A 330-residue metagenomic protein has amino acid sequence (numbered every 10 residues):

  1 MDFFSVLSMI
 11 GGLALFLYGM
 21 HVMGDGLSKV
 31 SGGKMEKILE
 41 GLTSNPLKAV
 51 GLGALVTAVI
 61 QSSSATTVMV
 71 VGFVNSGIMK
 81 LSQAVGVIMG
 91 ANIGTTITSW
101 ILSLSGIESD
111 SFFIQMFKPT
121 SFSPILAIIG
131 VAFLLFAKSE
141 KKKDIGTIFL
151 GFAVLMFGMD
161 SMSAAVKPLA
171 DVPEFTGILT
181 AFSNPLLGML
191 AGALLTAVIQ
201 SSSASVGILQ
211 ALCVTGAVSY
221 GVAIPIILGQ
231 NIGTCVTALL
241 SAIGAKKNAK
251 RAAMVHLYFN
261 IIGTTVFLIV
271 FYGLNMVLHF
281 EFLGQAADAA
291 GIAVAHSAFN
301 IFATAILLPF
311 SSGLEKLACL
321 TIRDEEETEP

Functional and structural regions predicted by a protein language model:
M1-L7, S109-S121, F175-T180, A286 (+1 more regions): Interfacial loop-to-helix junctions that mark the boundaries of transmembrane helices in multi-pass membrane
M1-P46, I145-L194, L212-T215: Helix-loop-helix hairpins and the membrane-proximal interhelical loops of multi-pass alpha-helical transport proteins
M9-H21, G53-T57, I125-A137, L150-M162 (+3 more regions): Hydrophobic core segments of alpha-helical transmembrane domains in multi-pass membrane transport and ion-translocation
M20-K29, V70-I78, I129-K143, A238-G244: C-terminal ends of transmembrane helices
L42-M69, P185-I208: Hydrophobic alpha-helical transmembrane segments of multi-pass integral membrane proteins, predominantly secondary
V59-T66, V85-I101, P119-L126, L155 (+4 more regions): Membrane-embedded alpha-helical segments of transport systems, primarily multispan ion/solute transporters
M69-I88, S99-S121, T196-G233, A242-N248 (+3 more regions): Membrane-interfacial helix-loop connectors
S311-P330: Non-transmembrane accessory domains of multi-pass membrane transporters/channels
